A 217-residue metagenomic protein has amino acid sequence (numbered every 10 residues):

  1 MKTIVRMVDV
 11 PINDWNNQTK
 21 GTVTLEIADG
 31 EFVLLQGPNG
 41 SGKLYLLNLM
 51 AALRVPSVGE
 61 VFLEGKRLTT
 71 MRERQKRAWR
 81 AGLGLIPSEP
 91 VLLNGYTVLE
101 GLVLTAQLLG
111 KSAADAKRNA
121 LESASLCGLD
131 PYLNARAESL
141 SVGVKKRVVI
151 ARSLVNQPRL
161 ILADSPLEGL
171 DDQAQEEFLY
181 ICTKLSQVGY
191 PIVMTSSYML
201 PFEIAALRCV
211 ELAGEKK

Functional and structural regions predicted by a protein language model:
A51: Helix-to-loop junction immediately C-terminal to a conserved catalytic motif
G59-R67: Conserved ABC transporter NBD signature motif
Y96-Q107: Q-loop/switch helix immediately C-terminal to the Walker
V103, A114-Y132: Conserved ABC ATPase "signature" region
R136-L140: Conserved ABC ATPase signature
I150: Hydrophobic anchor residue at the start of the ABC signature
I161-S165: Catalytic Walker B motif of ABC-type/P-loop ATPase nucleotide-binding domains
